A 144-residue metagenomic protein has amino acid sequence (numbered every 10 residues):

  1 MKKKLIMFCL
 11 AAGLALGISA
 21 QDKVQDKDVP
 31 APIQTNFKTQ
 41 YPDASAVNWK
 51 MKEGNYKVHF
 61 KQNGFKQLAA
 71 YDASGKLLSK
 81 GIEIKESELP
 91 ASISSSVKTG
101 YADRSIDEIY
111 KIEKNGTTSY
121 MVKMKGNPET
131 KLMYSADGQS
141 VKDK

Functional and structural regions predicted by a protein language model:
M1-V24: Bacterial Sec-dependent N-terminal signal peptides
Q21-K144: Interaction-mediating elements
